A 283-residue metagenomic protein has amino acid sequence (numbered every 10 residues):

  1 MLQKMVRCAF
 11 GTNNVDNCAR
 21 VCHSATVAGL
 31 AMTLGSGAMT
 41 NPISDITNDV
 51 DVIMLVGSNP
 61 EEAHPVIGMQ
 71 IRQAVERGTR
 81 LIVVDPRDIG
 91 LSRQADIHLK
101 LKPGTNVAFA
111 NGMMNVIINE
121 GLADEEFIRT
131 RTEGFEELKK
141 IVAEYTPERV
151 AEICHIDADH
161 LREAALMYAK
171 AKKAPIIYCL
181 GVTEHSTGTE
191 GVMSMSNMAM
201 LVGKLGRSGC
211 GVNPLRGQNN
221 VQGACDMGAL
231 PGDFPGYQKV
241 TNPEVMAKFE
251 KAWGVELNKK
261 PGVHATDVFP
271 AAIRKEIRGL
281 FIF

Functional and structural regions predicted by a protein language model:
M1-N220, M227, K239-F283: Cofactor-pocket helix-loop regions in the catalytic cores of large enzyme subunits
P231: Expand to "…catalyze enediolate/carbanion chemistry for C-C bond making/breaking, isomerization, decarboxylation
